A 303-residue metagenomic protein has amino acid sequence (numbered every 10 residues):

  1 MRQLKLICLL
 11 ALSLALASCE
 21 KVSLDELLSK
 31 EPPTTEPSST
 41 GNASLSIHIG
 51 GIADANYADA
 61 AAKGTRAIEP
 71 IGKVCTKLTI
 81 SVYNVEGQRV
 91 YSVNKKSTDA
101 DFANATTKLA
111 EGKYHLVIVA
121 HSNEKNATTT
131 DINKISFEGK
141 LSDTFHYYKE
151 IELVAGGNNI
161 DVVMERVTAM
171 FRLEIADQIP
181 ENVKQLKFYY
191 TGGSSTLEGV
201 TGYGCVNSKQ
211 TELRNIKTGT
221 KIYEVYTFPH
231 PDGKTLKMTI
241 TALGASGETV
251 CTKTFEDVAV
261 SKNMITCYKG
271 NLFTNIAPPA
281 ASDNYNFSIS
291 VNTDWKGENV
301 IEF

Functional and structural regions predicted by a protein language model:
M1-C8: Bacterial N-terminal signal peptides that target proteins for export
A15-S18: C-terminal motif of bacterial Sec signal peptides marking the signal peptidase cleavage site
K21-S97, F102-N104, L109, K113-H115 (+1 more regions): Acidic/polar, low-complexity intrinsically disordered N-terminal segments immediately downstream of a Sec signal
K30, K95-D101, N123-N159, S246-A277: Structured interaction patches on ligand/partner-binding surfaces of diverse proteins
S44-H48, T79, H115-V117, N159-D161 (+4 more regions): Beta-strand secondary-structure signal
E69-T130, N182-M264, T293, G297-F303: Tryptophan-paired
D161-T168, T227-D232: Conserved "repeat-terminator" motif of extracellular CCP/Sushi domains
R166-K184, G193: Surface-exposed interaction/gating patches
